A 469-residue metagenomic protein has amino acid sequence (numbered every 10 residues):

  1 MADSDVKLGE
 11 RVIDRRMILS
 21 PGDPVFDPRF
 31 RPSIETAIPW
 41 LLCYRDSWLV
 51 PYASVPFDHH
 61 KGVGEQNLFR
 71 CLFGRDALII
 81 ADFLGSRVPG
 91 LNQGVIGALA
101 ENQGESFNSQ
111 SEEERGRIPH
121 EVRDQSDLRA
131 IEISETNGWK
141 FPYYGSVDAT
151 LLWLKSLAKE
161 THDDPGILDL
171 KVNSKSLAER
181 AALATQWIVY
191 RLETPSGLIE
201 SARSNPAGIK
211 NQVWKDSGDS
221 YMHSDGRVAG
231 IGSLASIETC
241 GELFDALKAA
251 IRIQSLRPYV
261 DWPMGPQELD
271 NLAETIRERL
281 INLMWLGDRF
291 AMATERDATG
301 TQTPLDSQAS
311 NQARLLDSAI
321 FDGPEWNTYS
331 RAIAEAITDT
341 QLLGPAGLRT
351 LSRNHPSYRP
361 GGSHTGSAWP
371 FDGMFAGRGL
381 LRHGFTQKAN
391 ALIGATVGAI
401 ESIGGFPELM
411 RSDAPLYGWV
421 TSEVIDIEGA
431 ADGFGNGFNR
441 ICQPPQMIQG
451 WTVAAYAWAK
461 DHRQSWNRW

Functional and structural regions predicted by a protein language model:
M1-C71, P165-E193, Q254-S255, Y259-D270 (+1 more regions): Acidic/polar, glycine-enriched structural segments that form the non-catalytic walls/loops of the carbohydrate-binding
S20-L72, A98-G138, Y143, E193-L234 (+2 more regions): Extended glycan-interaction surfaces of carbohydrate-active proteins
R31-I38, P89-A100, P119, L154 (+8 more regions): Hydrophobic core segments within long, regular secondary-structure runs in both alpha- and beta-rich folds
D76-F107, S310-P324, G373-A389, I393-T396: Alpha-helical support elements that line or immediately flank enzyme active sites and cofactor-binding pockets
A81-G85, L91-G97, E135, W139-V189 (+2 more regions): Substrate-binding cleft of carbohydrate-active enzyme catalytic domains
F83, S156-K159, A246-A249, I253 (+3 more regions): Core register positions within helices of long alpha-helical scaffolds
S236-L280, S367-I403: Extended amphipathic alpha-helical segments enriched in small hydrophobics
